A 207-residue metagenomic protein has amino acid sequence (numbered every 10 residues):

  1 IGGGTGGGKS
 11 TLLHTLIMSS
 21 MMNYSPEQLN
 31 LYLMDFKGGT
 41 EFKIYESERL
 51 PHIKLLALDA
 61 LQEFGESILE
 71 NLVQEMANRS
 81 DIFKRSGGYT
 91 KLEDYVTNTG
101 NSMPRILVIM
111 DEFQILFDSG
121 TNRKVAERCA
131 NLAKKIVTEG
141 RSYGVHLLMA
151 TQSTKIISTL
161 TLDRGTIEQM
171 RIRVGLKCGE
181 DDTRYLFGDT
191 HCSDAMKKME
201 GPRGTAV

Functional and structural regions predicted by a protein language model:
I1-Y89, G100-D189, S193-K198: P-loop NTPase catalytic phosphate-binding loop
D94-Y95: Long, structured protein-protein interaction/assembly regions in large complexes
M196-V207: Conserved AAA+ ATPase small/helical "lid" subdomain
